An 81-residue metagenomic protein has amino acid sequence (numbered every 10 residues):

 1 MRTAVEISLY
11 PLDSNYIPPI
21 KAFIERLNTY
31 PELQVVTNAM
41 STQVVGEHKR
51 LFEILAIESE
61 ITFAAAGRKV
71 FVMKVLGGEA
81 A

Functional and structural regions predicted by a protein language model:
M1-A81: Charge-rich, low-complexity N-terminal segments
